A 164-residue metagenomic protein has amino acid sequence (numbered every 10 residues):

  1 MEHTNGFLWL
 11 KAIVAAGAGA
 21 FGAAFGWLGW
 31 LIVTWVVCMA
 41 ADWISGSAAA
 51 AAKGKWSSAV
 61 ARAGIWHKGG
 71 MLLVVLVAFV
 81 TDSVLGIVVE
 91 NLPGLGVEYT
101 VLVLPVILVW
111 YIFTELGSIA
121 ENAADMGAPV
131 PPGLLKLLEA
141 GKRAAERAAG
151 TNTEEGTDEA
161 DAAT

Functional and structural regions predicted by a protein language model:
E2-W9, F113, G117-T164: Membrane-proximal cytosolic segments adjacent to transmembrane helices
I13-G22: Hydrophobic, membrane-inserted alpha-helices
A23-L31: Transmembrane helix interruption/hinge and helix-loop junction motifs
W35-S45, M71-D82, I107-S118: Alpha-helical transmembrane segments of multi-pass membrane proteins
V37-A49, W56, L92-L95: N-terminal intrinsically disordered, cationic/polar leader segments that include organellar targeting peptides
S45-A49, G86, I119-N122: Alpha-helical transmembrane segments and their lipid-water interface positions in multi-pass membrane proteins
K53-V75: Juxtamembrane helix-capping/reentrant segments at transmembrane boundaries
H67-L108: Mid-chain, well-packed structural core segment of small domains
